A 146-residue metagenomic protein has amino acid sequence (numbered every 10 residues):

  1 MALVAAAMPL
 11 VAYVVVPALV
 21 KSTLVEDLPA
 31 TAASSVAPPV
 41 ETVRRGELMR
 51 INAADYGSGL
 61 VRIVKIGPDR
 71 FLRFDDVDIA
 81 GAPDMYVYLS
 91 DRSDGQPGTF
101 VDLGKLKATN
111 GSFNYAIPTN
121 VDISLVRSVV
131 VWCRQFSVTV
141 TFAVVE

Functional and structural regions predicted by a protein language model:
M1-V4: N-terminal Sec-pathway targeting helices
M8-P9, Y13-G67: Transition segment at domain starts
P68-R73: Structural beta-strand segments of beta-rich domains
F74-D76, G111-N120: Exposed aromatic-hydrophobic patches
Y86-Y88: Beta-strand signatures of extracellular beta-sandwich domains
D94-D102: Surface-exposed loop/edge segments in extracytoplasmic proteins
K105-N110: Short proline/glycine- and polar residue-rich coil/turn motifs
P118-V144: Short, exposed beta-strand-loop hairpins at the edges of beta-sheets in extracellular/periplasmic proteins
